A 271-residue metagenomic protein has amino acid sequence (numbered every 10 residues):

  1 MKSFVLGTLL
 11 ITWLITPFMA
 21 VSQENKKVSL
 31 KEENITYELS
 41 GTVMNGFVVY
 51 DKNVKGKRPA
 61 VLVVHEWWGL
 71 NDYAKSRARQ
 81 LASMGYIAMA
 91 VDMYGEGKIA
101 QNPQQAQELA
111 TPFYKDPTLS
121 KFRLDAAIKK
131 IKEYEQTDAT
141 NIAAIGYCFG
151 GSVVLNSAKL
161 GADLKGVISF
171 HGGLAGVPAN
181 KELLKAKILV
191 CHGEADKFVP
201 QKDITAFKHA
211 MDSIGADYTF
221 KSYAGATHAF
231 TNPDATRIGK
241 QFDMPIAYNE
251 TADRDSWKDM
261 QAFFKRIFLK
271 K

Functional and structural regions predicted by a protein language model:
M1-E24: Bacterial Sec-dependent N-terminal signal peptides
N34-Q136, P233-A247: Serine-hydrolase catalytic machinery in alpha/beta-hydrolase-like enzymes
R77, P200-A210: Short alpha-helix in the alpha/beta-hydrolase fold that links the catalytic acid
Y86, M93, G172, Y223-G225: Active-site loop/turn elements of alpha/beta-hydrolase fold enzymes, especially the short glycine-/histidine-rich
L124-K185: Primarily recognizes the serine-hydrolase "nucleophile elbow" in alpha/beta-hydrolase and SGNH/GDSL folds
L183-I188, I214-D217: Short, proline-enriched alpha-helix->beta-strand connector loops that line the catalytic pocket of alpha/beta-hydrolase
V190-H192, D196: Short beta-strand/loop motif that positions the catalytic acidic residue of the alpha/beta-hydrolase fold
I214-K271: C-terminal catalytic histidine-bearing segment of alpha/beta-hydrolase fold enzymes
